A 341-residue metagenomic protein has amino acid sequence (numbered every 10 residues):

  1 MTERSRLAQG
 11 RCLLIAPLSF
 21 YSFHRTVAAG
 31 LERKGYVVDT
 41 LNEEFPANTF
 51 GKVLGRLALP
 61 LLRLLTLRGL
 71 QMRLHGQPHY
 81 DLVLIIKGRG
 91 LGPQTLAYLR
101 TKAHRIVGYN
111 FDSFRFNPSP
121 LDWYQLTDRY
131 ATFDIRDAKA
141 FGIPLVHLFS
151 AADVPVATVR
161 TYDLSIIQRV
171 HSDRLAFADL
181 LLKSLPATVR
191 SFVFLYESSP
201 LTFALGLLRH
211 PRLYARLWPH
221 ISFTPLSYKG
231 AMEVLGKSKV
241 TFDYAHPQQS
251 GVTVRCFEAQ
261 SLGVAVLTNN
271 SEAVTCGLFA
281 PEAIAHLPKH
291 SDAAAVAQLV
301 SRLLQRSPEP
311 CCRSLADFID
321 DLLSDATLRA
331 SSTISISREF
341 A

Functional and structural regions predicted by a protein language model:
T2-R68, Y80, K87-Q94, F111-C256 (+3 more regions): Nucleotide-sugar donor-binding catalytic core of glycosyltransferases
H75, L96-Y98, F116: Catalytic alpha-helical scaffold of carbohydrate-active enzymes acting on polysaccharides/glycoconjugates
L99, S184-L185, L303: Hydrophobic helix-cap positions at the C-terminus of alpha-helices in RecA-like/P-loop ATPase nucleotide-binding cores
R100-N110: Short beta-strand/loop segments at the ligand-binding rim of alpha/beta enzyme cores
S222, S250, L287, R306-E309: Short N-terminal micro-motifs specific to bacterial/archaeal maturation and metal-cluster initiation sites
I284-S291: Conserved acidic donor-binding segment of nucleotide-sugar-dependent glycosyltransferases
A293-A341: C-terminal amphipathic helix plus adjacent low-complexity, charged tail appended to glycosyltransferase catalytic
